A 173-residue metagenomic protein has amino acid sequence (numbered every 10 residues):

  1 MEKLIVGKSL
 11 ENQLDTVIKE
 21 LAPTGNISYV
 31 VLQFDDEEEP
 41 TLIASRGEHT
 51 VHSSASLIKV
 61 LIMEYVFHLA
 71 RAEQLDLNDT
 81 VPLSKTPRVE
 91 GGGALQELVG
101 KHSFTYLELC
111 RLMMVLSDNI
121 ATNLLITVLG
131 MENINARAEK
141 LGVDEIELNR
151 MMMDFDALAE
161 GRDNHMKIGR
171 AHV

Functional and structural regions predicted by a protein language model:
L4, K8, L57, G100 (+4 more regions): Soluble non-cytosolic domains of exported or imported proteins
S9-E48: A short, well-structured edge-of-sheet supersecondary motif
N26, L124-R170: Mid-domain, small-residue-enriched loop/turn segments at the edges of structured enzyme/sensor domains
R46-S53, V99, E160: A short glycine/serine-rich beta->alpha loop
H52-V81: Active-site SXXK
A72-L98: Short, glycine/proline-biased beta-turn/loop segments that scaffold the active-site neighborhood
V89-N123, N164, I168: Conserved catalytic neighborhood of penicillin-recognizing serine enzymes
